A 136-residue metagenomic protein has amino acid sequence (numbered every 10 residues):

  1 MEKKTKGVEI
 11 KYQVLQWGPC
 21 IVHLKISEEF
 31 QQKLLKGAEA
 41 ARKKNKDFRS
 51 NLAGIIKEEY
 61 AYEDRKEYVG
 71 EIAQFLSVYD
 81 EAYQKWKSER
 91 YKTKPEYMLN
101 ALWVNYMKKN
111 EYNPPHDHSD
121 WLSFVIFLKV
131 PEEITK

Functional and structural regions predicted by a protein language model:
E2-E96, W103, M107-N113: Non-heme Fe(II)/2-oxoglutarate
N100-K136: Catalytic core of non-heme Fe(II) oxygenases with the double-stranded beta-helix
